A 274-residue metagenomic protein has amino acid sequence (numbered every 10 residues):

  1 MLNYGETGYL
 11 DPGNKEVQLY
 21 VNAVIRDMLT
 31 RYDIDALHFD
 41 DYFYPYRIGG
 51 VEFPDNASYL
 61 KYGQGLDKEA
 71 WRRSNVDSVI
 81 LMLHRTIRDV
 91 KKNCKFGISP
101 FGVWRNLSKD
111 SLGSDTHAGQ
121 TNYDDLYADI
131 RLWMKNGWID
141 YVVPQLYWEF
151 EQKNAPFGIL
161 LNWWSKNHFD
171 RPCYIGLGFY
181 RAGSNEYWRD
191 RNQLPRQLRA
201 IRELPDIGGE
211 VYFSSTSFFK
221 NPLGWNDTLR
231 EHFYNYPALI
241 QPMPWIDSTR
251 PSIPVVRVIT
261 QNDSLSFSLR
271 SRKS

Functional and structural regions predicted by a protein language model:
M1-D11, R47-S74: Aromatic- and acidic-residue-enriched carbohydrate-binding clefts of CAZyme catalytic domains
M1-D27, R31, D124-A128: Active-site-adjacent "subsite" loops/lids of carbohydrate-active enzymes
V21, M28, L37-D40, I87 (+4 more regions): Conserved, mostly hydrophobic/aromatic
I25, H38-P45, E69-N122, P172-A182: Aromatic-lined carbohydrate-recognition surfaces of secreted/lumenal glycan-active proteins
D35, D40, D55-E69, D115-T116 (+1 more regions): Aromatic- and acid-rich polysaccharide-binding/catalytic face of secreted or lumenal carbohydrate-active enzymes
Y127-K153, S165-I246: Substrate-binding cleft of secreted/luminal carbohydrate-active enzymes
D263-K273: Conserved aromatic anchor
